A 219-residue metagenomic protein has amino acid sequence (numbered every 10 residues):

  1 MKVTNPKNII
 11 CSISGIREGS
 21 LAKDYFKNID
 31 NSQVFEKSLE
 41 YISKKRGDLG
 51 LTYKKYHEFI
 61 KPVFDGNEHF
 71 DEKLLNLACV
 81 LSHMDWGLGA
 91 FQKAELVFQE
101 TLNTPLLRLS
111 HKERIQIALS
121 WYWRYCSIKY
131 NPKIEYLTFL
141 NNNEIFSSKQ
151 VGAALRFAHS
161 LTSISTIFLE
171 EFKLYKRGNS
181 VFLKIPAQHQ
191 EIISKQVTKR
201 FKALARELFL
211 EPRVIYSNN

Functional and structural regions predicted by a protein language model:
M1-K23: Phosphate-binding glycine-rich/basic clefts of nucleotide- and phosphate-handling proteins, predominantly
T4, I60, F64, A205-L208: Structural signal for hydrophobic packing residues in well-ordered secondary-structure cores of soluble enzyme domains
I16-R17, Q188-Q190: Short, glycine-/Ser/Thr-/acidic-enriched flexible segments
D24-K45: Long, charged amphipathic helices and adjacent flexible linkers at domain junctions
E40-G47, L51-L174: Divalent metal-dependent catalytic cores for phosphoryl transfer on phosphate-bearing substrates
G178-A187: Short, aliphatic-rich beta-strand segments
I192-E211: Short, non-transmembrane amphipathic alpha-helical segments
V214-N219: Short proline/glycine- and acidic-rich turn/helix-capping motifs at secondary-structure junctions
